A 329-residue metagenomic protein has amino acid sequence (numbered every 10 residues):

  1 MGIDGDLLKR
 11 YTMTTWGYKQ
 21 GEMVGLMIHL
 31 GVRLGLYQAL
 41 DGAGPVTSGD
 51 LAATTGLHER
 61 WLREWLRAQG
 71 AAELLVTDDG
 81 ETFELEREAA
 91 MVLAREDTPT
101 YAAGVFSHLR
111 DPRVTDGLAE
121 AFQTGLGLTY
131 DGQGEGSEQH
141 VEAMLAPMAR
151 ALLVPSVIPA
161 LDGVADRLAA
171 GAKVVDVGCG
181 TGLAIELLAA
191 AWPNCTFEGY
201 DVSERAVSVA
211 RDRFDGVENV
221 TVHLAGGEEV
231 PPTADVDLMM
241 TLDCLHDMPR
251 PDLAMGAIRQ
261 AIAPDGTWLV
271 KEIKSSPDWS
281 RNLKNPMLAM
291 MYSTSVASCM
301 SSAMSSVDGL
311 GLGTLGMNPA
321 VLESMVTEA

Functional and structural regions predicted by a protein language model:
G2, D6, G17-G31, A39 (+1 more regions): Conserved Class I S-adenosyl-L-methionine-dependent methyltransferase catalytic core
L40-G44: Short helix-to-turn junction characteristic of helix-turn-helix DNA-binding domains, especially the helix
S48-A53: A short acidic, leucine-rich amphipathic alpha-helix
L57-A68: Short amphipathic alpha-helical interaction segments
D111-M255: Conserved adenosyl
D252-P264: A short glycine-rich, Lys/Arg-flanked "PGG" loop and its adjoining helix->strand segment in the class I
D265-E272: Conserved beta-strand signature within the Rossmann-like core of class I S-adenosyl-L-methionine
I273-E328: C-terminal alpha-helical "lid/dimerization" subdomain adjacent to the S-adenosyl-L-methionine
